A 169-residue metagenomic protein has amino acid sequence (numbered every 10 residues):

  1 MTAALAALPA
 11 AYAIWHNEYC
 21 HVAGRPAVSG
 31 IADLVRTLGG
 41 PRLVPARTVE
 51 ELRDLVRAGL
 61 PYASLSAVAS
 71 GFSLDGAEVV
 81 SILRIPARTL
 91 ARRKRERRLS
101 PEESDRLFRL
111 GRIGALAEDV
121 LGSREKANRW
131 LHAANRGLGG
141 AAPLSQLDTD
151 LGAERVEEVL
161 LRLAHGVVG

Functional and structural regions predicted by a protein language model:
T2-G169: Non-transmembrane "mature" sequence context
